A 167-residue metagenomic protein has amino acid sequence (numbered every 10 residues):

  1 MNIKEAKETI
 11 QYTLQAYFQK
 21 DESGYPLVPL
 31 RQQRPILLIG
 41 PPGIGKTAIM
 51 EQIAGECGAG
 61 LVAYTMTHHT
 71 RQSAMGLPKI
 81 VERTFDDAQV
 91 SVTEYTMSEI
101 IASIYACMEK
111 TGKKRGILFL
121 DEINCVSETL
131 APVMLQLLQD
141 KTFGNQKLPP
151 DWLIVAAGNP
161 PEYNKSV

Functional and structural regions predicted by a protein language model:
M1-V167: AAA+ P-loop NTPase catalytic core and its hallmark functional loops
